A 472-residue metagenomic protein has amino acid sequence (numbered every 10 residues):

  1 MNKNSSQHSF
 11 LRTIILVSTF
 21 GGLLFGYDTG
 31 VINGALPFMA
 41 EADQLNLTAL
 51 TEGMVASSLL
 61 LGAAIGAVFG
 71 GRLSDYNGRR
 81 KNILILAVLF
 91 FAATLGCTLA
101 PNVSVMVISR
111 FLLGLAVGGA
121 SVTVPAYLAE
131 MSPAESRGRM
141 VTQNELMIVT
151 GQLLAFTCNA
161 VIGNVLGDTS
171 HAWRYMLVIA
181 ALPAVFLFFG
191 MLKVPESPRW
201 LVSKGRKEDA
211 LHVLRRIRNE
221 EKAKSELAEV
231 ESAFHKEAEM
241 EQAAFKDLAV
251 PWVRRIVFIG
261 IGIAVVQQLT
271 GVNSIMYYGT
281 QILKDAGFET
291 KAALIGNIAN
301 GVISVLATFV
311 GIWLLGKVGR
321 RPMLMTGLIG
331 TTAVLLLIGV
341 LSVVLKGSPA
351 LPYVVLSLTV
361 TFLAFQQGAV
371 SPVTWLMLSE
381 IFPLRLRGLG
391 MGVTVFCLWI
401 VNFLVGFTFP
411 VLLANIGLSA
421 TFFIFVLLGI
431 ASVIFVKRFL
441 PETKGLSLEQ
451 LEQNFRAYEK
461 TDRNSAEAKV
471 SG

Functional and structural regions predicted by a protein language model:
M1-R215, E237-G472: Alpha-helical transmembrane bundle of multi-pass membrane proteins
I217-N219: Short helix/loop segments within enzyme catalytic domains that coordinate or immediately flank catalytic cofactors
A223-H235, L358: Short, well-structured alpha-helical segments
